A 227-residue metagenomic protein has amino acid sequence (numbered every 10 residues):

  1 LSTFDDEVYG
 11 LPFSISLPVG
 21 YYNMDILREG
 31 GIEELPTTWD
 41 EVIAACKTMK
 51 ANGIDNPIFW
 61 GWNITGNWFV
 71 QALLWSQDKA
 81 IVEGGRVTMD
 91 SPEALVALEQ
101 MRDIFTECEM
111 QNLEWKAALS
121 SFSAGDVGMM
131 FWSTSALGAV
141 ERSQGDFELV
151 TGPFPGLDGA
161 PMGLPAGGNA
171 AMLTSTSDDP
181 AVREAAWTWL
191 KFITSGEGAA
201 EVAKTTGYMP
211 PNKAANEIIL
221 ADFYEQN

Functional and structural regions predicted by a protein language model:
L1-E34, W62-G84, P165-S175: Periplasmic solute-binding protein
L1-L17, T37, I43, F69 (+3 more regions): Hinge/lid segment of periplasmic solute-binding proteins
R28-G30, L95, E99, D103-E109 (+1 more regions): Extracytoplasmic/periplasmic substrate-recognition and gating elements
T37-I43, Q111-A124, S135: Short helix-initiation/N-cap motifs at beta->coil->alpha
A44-T48, G84-N112: Glycine-centered hinge/linker elements that transmit conformational signals in sensory and ligand-binding systems
W115, W132-L137, P155, G167-N169: Beta->alpha turn/N-cap motifs
G128-S133, V150: Paired acidic/hydrophobic, glycine-rich loop segments that form the ligand-binding mouth/hinge of periplasmic-binding
G152, K204-N227: Long, aromatic- and glycine/proline-rich binding clefts that accommodate carbohydrate-like moieties
